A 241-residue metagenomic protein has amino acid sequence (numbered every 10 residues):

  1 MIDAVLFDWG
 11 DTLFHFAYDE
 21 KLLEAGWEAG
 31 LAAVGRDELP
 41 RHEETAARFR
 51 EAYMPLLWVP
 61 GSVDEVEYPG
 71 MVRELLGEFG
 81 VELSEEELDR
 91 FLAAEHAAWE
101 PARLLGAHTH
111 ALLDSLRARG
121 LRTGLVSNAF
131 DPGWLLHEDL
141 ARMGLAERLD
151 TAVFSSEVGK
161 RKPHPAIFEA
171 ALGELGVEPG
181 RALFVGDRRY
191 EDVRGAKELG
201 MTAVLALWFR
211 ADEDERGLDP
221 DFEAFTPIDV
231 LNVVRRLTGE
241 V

Functional and structural regions predicted by a protein language model:
M1-V5, H15-A17, P40-H42, H110 (+2 more regions): Asp-based, Mg2+/Mn2+-dependent phosphohydrolase catalytic module
I2-D114, A118-R119, G133-W134: N-terminal helical cap/lid subdomain that shapes the substrate entry/recognition surface in HAD-like hydrolases
